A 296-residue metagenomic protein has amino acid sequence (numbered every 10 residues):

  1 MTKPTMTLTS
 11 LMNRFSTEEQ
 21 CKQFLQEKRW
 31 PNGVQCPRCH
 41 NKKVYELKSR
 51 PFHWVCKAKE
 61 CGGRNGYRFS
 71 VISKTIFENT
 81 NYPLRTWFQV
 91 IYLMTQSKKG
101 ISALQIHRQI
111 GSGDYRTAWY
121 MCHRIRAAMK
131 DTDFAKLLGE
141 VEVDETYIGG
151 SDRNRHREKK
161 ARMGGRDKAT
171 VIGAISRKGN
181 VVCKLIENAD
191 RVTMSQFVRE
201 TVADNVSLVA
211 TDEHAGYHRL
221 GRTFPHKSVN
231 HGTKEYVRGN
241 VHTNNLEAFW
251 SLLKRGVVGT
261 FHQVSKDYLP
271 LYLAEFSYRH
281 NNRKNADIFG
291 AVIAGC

Functional and structural regions predicted by a protein language model:
M1-C296: Residue-level recognition of single "structural anchor" positions that define or cap local secondary structure
